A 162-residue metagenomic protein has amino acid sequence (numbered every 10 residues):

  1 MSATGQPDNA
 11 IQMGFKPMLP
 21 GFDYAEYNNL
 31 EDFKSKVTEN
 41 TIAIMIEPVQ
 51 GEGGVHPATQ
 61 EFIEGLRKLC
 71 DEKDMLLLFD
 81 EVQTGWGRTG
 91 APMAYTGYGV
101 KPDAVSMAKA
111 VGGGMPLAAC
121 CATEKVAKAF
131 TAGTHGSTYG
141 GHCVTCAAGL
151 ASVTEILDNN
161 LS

Functional and structural regions predicted by a protein language model:
M1-S162: Conserved N-terminal phosphate-binding loop of PLP-dependent enzymes in the Aspartate aminotransferase
